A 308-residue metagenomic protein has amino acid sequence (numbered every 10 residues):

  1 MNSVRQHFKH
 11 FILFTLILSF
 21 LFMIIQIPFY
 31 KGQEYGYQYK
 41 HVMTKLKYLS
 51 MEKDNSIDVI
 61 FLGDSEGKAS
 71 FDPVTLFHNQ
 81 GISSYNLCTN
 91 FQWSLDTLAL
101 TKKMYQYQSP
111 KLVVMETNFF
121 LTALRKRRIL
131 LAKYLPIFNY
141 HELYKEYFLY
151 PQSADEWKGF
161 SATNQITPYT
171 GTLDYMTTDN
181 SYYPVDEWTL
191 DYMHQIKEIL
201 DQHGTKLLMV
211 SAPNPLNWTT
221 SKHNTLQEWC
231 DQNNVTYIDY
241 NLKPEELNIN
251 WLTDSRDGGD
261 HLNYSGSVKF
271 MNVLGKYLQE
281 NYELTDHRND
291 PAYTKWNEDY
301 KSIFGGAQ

Functional and structural regions predicted by a protein language model:
M1-L18: N-terminal Sec-pathway targeting helices
L13, N217-L262: Extended hydrophobic/aromatic segments used for targeting, binding, or gating
L18-I82, W93-L100: Membrane/wall-proximal cationic-aromatic binding patches
S56-I57, I82-S83, S109-L112, D201-L208 (+1 more regions): Loop/turn elements at helix/coil->beta-strand transitions in domains of secreted/extracellular proteins
L62, E66-Y144: Membrane-embedded segments
F91-L95, D186-E187, P215-S221: Acidic-and-aromatic substrate-binding clefts and catalytic sites of carbohydrate-active enzymes
T117, L121-K206, H287-Q308: Secreted/periplasmic serine-hydrolase-like ester/acetyl group-modifying domain
S255-W296: Histidine-centered active-site loop/cap adjacent to the catalytic His in serine esterases/O-acetyl transfer systems
